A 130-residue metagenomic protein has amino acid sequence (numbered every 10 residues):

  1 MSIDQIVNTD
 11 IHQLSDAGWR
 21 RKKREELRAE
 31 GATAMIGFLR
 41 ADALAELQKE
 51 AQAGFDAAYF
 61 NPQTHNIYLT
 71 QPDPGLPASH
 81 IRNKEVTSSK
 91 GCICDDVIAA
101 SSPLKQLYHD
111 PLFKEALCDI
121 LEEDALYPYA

Functional and structural regions predicted by a protein language model:
S2-A29, I36-Y129: Non-heme Fe(II)-dependent double-stranded beta-helix
